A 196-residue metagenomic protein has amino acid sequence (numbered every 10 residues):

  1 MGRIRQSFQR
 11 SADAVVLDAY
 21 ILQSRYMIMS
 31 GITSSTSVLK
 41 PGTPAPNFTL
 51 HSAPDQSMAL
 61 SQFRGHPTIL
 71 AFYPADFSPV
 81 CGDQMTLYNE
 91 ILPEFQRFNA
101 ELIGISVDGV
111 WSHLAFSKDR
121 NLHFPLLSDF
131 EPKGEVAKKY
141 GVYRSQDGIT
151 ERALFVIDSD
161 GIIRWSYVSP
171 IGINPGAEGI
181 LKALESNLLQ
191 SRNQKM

Functional and structural regions predicted by a protein language model:
M1-I28: N-terminal amphipathic/basic-hydrophobic helices that include classical n-h-c signal peptides and signal-anchor
Y20, R25-M196: Chalcogenol-based redox active-site neighborhoods
